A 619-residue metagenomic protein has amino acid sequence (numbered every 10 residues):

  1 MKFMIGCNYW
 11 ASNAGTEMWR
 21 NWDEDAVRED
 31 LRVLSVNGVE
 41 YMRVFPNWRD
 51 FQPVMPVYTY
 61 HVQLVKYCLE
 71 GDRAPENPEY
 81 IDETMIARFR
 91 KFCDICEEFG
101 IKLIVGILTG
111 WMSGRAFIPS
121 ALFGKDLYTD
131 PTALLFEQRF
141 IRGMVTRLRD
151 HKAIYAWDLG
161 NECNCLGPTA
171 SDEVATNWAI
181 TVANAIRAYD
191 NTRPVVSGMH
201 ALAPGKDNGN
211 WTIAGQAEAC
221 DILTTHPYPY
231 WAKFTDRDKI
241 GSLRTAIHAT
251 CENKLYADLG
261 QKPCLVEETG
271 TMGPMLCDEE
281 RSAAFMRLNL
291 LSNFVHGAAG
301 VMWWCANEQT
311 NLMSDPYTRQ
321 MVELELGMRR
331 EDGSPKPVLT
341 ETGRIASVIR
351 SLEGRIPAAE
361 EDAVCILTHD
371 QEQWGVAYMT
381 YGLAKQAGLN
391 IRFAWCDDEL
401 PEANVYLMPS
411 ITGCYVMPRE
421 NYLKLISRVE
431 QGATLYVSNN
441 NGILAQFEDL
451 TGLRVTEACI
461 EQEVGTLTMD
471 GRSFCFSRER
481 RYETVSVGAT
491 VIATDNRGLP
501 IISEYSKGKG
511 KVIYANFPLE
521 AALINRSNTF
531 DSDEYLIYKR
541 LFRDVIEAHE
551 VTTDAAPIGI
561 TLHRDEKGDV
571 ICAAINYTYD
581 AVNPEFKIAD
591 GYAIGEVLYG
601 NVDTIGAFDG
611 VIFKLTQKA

Functional and structural regions predicted by a protein language model:
M1-G215, C220, A284: Active-site mouth of glycoside hydrolases
M4-N8, Y41-F45, L103-G106, Y155-L159 (+8 more regions): Structural recognition of the beta-strand scaffold that forms the well-ordered cores of secreted hydrolase catalytic
C7, L34, C96, M144 (+9 more regions): Conserved, mostly hydrophobic/aromatic
S12-W19, K233-F234, E372-W374, A522-I524: Short, solvent-exposed loop/turn elements at domain surfaces
A26-D30, R139-V145, L202-G215, A246-Y256 (+4 more regions): Alpha-helical scaffolding within the catalytic cores of extracellular/periplasmic polymer-degrading hydrolases
V57-Q63, P168-E173, G205-N208, A232-R244 (+3 more regions): Short, flexible/disordered intra-domain loops and linkers
E173-N177, T192-M199, A203-P274, E308 (+2 more regions): Glycoside hydrolase catalytic-domain groove-lining segments
D258-K262, G270-A619: Carbohydrate-binding surfaces of carbohydrate-active enzymes
